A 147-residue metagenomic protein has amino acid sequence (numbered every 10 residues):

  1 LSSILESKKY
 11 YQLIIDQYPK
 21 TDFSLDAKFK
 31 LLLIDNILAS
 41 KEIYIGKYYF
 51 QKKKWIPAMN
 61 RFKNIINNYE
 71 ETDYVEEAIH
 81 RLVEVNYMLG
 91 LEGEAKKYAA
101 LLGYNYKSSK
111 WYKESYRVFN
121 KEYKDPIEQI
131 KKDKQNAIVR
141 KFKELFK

Functional and structural regions predicted by a protein language model:
L1-K147: Acidic, polar-rich low-complexity tracts and alpha-helical solenoid repeat scaffolds
